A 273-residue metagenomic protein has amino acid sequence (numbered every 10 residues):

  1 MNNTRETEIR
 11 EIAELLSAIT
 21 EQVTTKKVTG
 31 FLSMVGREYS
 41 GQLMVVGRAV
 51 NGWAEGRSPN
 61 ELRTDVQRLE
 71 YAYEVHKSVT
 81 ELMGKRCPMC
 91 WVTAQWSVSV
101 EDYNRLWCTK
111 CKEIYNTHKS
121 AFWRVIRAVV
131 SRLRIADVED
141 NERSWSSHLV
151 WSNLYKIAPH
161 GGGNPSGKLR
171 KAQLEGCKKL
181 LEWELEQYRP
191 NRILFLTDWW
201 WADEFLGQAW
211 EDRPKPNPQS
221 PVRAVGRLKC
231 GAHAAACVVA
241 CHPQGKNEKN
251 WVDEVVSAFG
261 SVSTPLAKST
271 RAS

Functional and structural regions predicted by a protein language model:
M1-E21, C90, P165-E182, W201-S273: C-terminal capping/extension of enzyme domains
N2-Y188, R192, D198-W200: A polyanion-binding, active-site-adjacent surface
